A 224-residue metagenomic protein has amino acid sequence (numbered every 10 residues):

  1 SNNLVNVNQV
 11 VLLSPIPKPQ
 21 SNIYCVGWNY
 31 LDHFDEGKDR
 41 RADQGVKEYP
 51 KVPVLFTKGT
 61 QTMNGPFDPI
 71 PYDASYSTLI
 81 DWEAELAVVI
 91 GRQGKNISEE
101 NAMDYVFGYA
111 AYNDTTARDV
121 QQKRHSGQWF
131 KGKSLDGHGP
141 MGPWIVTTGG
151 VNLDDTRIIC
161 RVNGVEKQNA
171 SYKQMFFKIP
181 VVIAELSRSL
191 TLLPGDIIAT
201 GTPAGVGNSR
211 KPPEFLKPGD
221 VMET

Functional and structural regions predicted by a protein language model:
S1-P53, E223: N-terminal non-catalytic cap/leader segment that marks the start of a structured domain
V5, H33, P71, R118-T224: Catalytic-pocket segment enriched in acidic/His residues
L12-P15, D43-V46, I70-I80, G94-N101 (+3 more regions): A generic local secondary-structure boundary/capping motif
N29, I90-N113: RNA pseudouridine synthases
D35-K38, P66-P69, A74-S75, I97-A102 (+2 more regions): A short secondary-structure junction signal
V46-F67: A gly/proline- and charged-residue-enriched helix-loop-helix capping module
K58-T60, F67, A74, W82-L86 (+4 more regions): Short, structured patches in soluble enzyme cores that scaffold and shape functional sites
